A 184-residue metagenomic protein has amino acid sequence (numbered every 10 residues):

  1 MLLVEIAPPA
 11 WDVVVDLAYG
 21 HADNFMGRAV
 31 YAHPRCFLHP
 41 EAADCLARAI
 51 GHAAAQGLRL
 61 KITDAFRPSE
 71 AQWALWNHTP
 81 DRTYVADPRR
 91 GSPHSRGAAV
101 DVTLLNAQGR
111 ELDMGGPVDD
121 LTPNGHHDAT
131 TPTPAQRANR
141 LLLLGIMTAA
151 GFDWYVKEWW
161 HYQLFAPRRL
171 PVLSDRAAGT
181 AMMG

Functional and structural regions predicted by a protein language model:
M1-A65, L75-K157, F165-G184: Extracytoplasmic cell-surface/polysaccharide-interacting catalytic and binding patches
P68: Segments that shape or occlude catalytic/ligand-binding pockets
Y162: Conserved metal-phosphate-binding beta-hairpin within the catalytic cores of diverse ATP-dependent phosphoryl-transfer
